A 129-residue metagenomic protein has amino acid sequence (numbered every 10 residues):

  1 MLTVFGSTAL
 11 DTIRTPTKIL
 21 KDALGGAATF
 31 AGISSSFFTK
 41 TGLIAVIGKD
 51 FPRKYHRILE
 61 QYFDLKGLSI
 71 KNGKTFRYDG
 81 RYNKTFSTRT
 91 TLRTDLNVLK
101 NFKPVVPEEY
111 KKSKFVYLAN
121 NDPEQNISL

Functional and structural regions predicted by a protein language model:
M1-T3: Extreme N-terminal starter segment of soluble prokaryotic enzymes
G6-T8, A27: Active-site metal-binding loops of divalent metal-dependent hydrolases
L10-D22, T39-Y117: Conserved N-terminal subdomain of the carbohydrate kinase-like
K18-S34: Short catalytic helix/loop segments, enriched in acidic residues and glycine and frequently bearing histidine
T29-F30, N101-V105, I127-S128: A generic local structural motif
S34, K54, Q125-S128: Phosphate- and divalent-cation-binding pockets in alpha/beta enzyme and binding domains that engage nucleotide-derived
S113-L129: Conserved beta-alpha-beta core of the PfkB/ribokinase-like small-molecule kinase fold
